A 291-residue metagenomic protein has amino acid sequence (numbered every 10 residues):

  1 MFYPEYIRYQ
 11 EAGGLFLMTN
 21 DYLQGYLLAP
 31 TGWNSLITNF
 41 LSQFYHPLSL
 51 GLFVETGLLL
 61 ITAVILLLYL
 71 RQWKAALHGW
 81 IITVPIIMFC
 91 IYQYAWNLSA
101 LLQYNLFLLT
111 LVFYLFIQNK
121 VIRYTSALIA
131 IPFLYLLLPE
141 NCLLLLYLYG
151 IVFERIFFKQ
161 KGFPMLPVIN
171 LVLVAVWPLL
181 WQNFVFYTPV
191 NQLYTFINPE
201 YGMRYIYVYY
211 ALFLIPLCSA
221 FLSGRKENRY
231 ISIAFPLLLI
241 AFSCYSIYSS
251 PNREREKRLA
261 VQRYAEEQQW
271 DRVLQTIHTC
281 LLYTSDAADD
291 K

Functional and structural regions predicted by a protein language model:
P4-L41, F89-Y92, A175-Y207: Membrane-interfacial interhelical loops
Y9, L27-T31, E55, L77-Q118 (+2 more regions): Membrane-interface micro-motifs in multi-pass membrane enzymes
V54-I65, L106: Transmembrane alpha-helices of multi-pass, membrane-embedded glycan-processing enzymes that use lipid-linked
Y94-S99, Q118-F157, K161, A175-F184: Transmembrane helices and adjacent periplasmic/lumenal helix-loop junctions of polyprenol-phosphate-dependent
L193-F235: Cytosolic-side transmembrane helix boundary signature
N228-S249: Internal/C-terminal transmembrane anchor helices
Q262-A265: Hydrophobic/aromatic side-chain positions at a characteristic register within alpha-helices of tetratricopeptide repeats
Y283-A288: Conserved small/polar residues in nucleotide/adenosyl-binding loops
